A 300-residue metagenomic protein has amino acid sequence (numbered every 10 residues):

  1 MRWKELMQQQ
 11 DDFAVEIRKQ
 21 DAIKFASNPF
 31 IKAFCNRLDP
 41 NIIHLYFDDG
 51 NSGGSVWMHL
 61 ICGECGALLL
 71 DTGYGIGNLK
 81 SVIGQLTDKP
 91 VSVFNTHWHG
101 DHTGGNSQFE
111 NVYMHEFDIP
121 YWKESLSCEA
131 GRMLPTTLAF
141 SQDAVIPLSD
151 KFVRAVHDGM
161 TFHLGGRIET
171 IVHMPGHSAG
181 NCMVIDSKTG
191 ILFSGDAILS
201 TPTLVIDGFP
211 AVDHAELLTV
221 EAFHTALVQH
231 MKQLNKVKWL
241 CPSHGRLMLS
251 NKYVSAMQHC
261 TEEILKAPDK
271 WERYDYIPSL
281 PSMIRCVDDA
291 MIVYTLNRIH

Functional and structural regions predicted by a protein language model:
M1-P29, T225-H300: Accessory terminal helices/loops
E5-L6, Y74-H163, S200, Y253-P268: Active-site HxH/HxHxD metal-binding segment of metal-dependent hydrolases
R18-P40, N111-V172, S178, K188 (+1 more regions): Metallo-beta-lactamase
P29-Q85, V184-S200: Conserved beta-strand hairpin/beta-sheet module of binuclear metal-dependent hydrolase folds, prominently
Y46-D48, H97, E116, H244: Residues at the C-termini of beta-strands that transition into short coil/loop
D48-G50, H99, E169: Short beta-turn/strand-loop junction motif enriched in small, turn-promoting residues
N51, Y121, L249: Flexible, glycine-rich phosphate/dinucleotide-binding loops and adjacent beta-alpha linkers at cofactor/substrate
A67-L69, G75, T161, I168-P175 (+1 more regions): Metallo-beta-lactamase
